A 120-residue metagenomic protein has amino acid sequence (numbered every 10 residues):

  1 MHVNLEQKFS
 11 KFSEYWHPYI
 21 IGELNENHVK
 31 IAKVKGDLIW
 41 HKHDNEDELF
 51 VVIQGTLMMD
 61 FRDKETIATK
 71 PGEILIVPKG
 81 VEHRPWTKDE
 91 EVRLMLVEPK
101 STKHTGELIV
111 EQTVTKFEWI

Functional and structural regions predicted by a protein language model:
H2-F9, G22, R84, K88-I120: Double-stranded beta-helix
L5-W40, E46: A short glycine-rich, His/Asp/Glu-containing loop-to-beta-strand
I20, L49, M58, T66 (+1 more regions): Short, surface-exposed charged micro-motifs
N25, I53-Q54, K70-P71: A cytosolic small-molecule/anion-sensing beta-strand core signal
H28, D37, T56-M58, E82 (+2 more regions): Structural motif
A32, I39-D44, D60-F61, I67-A68 (+1 more regions): Short histidine-centered beta-strand/loop micro-motifs that create catalytic or ligand/metal-coordination sites
K33-V34, H43-R62, V97: Short, conserved beta-strand element in jelly-roll/cupin
D63-K79: Short acidic-glycine-tyrosine-enriched beta hairpin
